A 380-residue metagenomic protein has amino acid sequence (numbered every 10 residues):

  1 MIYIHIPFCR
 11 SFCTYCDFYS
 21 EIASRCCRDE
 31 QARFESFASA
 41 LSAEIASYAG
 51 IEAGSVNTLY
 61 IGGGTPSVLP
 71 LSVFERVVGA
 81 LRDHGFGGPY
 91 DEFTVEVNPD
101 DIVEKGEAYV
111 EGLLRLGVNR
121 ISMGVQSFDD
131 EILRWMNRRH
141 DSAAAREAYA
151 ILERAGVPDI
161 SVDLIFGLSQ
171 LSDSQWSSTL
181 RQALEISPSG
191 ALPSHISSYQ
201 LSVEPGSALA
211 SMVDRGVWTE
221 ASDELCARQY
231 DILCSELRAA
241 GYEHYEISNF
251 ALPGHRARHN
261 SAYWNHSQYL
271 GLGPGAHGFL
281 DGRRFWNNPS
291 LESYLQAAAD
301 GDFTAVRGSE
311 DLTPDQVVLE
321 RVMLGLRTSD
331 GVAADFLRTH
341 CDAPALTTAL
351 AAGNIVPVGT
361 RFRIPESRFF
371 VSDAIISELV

Functional and structural regions predicted by a protein language model:
M1, S20-G50, S55-H340: C-terminal scaffold of the Radical SAM
Y3-H5: Short active-site neighborhood of thiol/selenol oxidoreductases, capturing the structured segment around
P7-S20: Local cysteine-cluster metal-coordination motifs and their immediate loop/turn environment, predominantly Fe-S cluster
R338-A352: Short amphipathic alpha-helical interaction segments
A351-T360: A short, conserved structural fragment
R361-P365: Minor-groove-contacting beta-hairpin "wing" of winged helix-turn-helix DNA-binding domains
R368-V380: Short, amphipathic alpha-helical interaction segments positioned at domain boundaries
